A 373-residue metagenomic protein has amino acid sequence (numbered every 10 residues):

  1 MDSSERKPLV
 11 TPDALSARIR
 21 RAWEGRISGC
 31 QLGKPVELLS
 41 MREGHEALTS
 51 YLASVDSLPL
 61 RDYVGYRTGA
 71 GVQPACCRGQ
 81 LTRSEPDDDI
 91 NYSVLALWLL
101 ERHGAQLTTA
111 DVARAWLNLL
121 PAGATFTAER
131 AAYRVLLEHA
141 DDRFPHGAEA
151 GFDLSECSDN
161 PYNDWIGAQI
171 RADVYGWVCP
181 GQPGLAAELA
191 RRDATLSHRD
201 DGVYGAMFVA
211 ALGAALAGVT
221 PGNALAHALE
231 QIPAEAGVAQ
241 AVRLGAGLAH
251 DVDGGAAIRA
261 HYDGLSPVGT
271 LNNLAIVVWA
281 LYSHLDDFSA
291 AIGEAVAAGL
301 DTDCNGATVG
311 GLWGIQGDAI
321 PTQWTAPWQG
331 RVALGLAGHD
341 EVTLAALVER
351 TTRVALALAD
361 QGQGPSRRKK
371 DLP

Functional and structural regions predicted by a protein language model:
M1-P373: Structured, active/binding-site neighborhoods that engage oxygen-rich ligands
